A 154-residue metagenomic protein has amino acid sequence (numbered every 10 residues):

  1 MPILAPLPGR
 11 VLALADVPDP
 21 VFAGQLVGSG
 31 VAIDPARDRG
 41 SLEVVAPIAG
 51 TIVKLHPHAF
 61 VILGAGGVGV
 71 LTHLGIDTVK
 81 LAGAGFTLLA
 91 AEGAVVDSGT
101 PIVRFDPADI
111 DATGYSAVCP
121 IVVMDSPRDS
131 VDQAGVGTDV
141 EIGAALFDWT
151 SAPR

Functional and structural regions predicted by a protein language model:
M1-R154: Contiguous, well-folded functional domains in the mature portion of proteins
